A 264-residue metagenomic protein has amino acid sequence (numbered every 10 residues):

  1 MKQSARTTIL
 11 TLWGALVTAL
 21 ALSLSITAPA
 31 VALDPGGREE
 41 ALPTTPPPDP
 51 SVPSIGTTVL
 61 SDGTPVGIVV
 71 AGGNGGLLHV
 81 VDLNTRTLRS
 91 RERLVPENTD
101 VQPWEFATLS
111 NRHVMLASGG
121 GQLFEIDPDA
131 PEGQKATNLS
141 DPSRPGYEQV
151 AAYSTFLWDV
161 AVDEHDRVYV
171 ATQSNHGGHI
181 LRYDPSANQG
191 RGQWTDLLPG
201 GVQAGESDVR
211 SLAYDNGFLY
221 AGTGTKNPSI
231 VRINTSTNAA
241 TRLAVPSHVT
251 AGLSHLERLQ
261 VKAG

Functional and structural regions predicted by a protein language model:
T11-S25: Bacterial N-terminal signal peptides
V31-S90: An edge-strand/N-cap motif at the start of beta-rich repeat modules
R38-P43, R89-V95, Q134-E148, R191-G201 (+1 more regions): Beta-propeller fold detector
P48-L60, T99-T108, Q149-A161, A204-Y214 (+1 more regions): Repeated scaffold domains used in trafficking and secretory/extracellular systems, primarily beta-propellers
V66-V70, H113-L116, R167-A171, F218-G222: Conserved beta-propeller blade signature
G73-N74, G119-G121, S174, T225-K226: Residue-level signature of beta-propeller blades and closely related beta-rich strand-turn architectures in secreted
L77-H79, Q122-F124, G178-R182, P228-V231: A short loop-to-beta-strand structural motif that recurs across blades of beta-propeller domains
L83-R86, D127-E132, D184-Q189, N234-N238: Short loop/turn segments that connect beta-strands within beta-propeller blades
